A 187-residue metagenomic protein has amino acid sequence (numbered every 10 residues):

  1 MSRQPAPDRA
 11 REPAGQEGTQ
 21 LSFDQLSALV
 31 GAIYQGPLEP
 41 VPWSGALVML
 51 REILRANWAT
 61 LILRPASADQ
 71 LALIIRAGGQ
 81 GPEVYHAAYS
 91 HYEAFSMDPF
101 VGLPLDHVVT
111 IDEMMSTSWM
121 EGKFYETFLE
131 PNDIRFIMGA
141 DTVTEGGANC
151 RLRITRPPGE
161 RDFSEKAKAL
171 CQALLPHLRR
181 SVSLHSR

Functional and structural regions predicted by a protein language model:
Q4-L184: Regulatory input/activation interfaces that engage signals or partners
